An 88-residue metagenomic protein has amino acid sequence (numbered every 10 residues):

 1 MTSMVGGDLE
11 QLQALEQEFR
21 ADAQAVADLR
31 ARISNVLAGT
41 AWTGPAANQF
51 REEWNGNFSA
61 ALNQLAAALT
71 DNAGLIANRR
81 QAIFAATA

Functional and structural regions predicted by a protein language model:
M1-A88: N-terminal secretion-targeting helices of virulence/extracellular proteins, encompassing both classical Sec signal
